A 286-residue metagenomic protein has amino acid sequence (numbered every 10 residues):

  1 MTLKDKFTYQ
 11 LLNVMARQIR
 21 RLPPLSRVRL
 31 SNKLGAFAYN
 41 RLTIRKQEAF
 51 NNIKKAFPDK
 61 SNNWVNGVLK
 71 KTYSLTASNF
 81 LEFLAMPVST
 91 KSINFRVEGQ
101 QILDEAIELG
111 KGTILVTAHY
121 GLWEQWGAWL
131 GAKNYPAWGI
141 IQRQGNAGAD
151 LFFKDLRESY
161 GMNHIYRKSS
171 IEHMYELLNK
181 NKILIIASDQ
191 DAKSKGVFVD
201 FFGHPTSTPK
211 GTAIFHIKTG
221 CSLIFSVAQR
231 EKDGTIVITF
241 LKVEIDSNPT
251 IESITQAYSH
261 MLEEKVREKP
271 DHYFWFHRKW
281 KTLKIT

Functional and structural regions predicted by a protein language model:
M1-T117, W123, G161: Membrane-anchoring hydrophobic helices of lipid-metabolizing enzymes
L3, L34, N66, K70 (+3 more regions): Non-catalytic C-terminal accessory region of glycerolipid acyltransferases and related lyso-lipid remodeling enzymes
V14, E48, Q101, Q125 (+4 more regions): Short Gly/charged-rich anion-binding patches and loops
Q18-L22, G121-G127, M174-A187: Short, composition-biased local secondary-structure segments
L109-K168, S194-V197, H204: Catalytic core of membrane glycerolipid acyltransferases/transacylases, capturing the structured, soluble-facing
